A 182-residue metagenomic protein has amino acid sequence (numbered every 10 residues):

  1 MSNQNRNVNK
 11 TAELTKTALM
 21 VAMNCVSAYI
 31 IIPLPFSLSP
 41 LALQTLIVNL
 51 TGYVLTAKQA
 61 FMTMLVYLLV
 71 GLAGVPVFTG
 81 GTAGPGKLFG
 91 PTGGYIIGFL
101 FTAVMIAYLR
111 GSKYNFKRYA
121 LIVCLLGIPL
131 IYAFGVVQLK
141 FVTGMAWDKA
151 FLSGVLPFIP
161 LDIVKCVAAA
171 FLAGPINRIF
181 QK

Functional and structural regions predicted by a protein language model:
M1-V21, L152-K182: Alpha-helical transmembrane segments and their cytosolic interface
S2-F61: Hydrophobic transmembrane alpha-helices
S2-Q4, A12, T17-L19, V26 (+1 more regions): Short helix-perturbing small/polar motifs within transmembrane alpha-helices
L14-L19, L46-L50, A60-V66, T92-I97 (+4 more regions): Hydrophobic alpha-helical transmembrane segments
N24, A28, G52, G71 (+4 more regions): Structural signal for membrane-spanning alpha-helices in multi-pass inner-membrane proteins, emphasizing helix cores
A28-P40, L68-T102: Interfacial aromatic-anchored transmembrane helix boundaries in multi-pass membrane proteins
I30, L50, V104, Y108 (+5 more regions): Membrane-interface helix caps of multi-pass small-molecule transporters
V75-G81, Q138-L152: Interfacial helix-loop-helix junctions of multi-pass membrane proteins
